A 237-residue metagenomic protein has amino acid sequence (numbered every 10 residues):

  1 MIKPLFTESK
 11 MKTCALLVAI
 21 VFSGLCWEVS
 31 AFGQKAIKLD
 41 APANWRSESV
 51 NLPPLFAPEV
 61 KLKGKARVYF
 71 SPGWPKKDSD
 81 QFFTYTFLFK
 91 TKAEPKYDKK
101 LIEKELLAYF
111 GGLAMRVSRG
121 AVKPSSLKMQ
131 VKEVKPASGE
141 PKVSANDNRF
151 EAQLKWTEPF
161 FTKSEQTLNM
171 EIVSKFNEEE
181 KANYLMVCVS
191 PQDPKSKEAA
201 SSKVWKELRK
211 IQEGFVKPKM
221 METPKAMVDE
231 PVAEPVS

Functional and structural regions predicted by a protein language model:
M1-M11: N-terminal secretory signal peptides that target proteins for export/translocation
L17-C26: Bacterial N-terminal signal peptides
L25-G33: Sec/Tat signal peptide C-region and signal peptidase I cleavage site
G33-Y69, P224-P235: N-terminal "mature-domain start" segment
A57, G111-S118, E213-M220: Sec-exported extracytoplasmic/periplasmic mature domains
S71-G73: Amphipathic alpha-helical hairpins
P75-F160: Conserved polar/disulfide-associated segments of primarily extracytoplasmic proteins
A145-V232: Short, well-structured beta-strand
